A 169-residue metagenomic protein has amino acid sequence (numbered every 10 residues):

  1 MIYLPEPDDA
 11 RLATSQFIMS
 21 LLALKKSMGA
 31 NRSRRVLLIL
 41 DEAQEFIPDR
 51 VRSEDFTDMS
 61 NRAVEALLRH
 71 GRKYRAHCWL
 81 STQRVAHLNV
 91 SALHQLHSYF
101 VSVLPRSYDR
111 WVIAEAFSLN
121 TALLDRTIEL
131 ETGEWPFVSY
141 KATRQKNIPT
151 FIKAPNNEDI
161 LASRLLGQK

Functional and structural regions predicted by a protein language model:
M1-E6: ASCE P-loop NTPase motor cores of helicases and related translocases
D8-A122: Conserved P-loop NTPase motor cores
T14-F17, A114-A116, I128, F151-I152 (+1 more regions): Surface-exposed beta-strand edges and their flanking turn/coil or helix-capping segments
V85-H97, E131-R144: A short, terminal or domain-edge coil/loop segment
L119-T132: Conserved C-terminal "switch" segment of AAA+ ATPases
T132-K169: Conserved P-loop NTPase motor module
